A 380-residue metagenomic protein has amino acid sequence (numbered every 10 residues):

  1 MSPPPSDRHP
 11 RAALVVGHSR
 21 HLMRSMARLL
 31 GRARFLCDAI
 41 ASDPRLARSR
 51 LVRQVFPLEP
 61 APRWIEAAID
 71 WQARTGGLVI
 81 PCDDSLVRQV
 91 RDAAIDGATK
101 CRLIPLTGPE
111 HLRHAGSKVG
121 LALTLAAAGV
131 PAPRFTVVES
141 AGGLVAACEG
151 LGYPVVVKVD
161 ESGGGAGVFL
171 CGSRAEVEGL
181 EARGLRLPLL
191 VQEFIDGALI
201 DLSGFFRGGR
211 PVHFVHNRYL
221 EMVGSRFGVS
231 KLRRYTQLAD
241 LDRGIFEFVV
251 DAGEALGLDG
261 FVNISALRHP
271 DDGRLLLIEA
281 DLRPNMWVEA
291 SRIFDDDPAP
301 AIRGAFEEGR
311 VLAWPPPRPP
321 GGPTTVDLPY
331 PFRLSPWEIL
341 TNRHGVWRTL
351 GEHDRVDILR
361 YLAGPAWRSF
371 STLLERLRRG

Functional and structural regions predicted by a protein language model:
M1-G108: ATP-binding N-terminal substructure of ATP-dependent carboxylate-amine bond-forming enzymes
A12-A13, G204, G273-P284: A short beta-strand motif that forms the metal-chelation/ATP-contact edge of phosphoryl-transfer active sites
R53, I95-G167: A conserved helix-loop-beta module that forms one wall/lid of the active-site cleft in ATP-utilizing catalytic domains
P131-P133, G150, P154-V157, A166-G197 (+1 more regions): Conserved ATP-binding module of the ATP-grasp superfamily
V138, V168-S173, G204-R207: Short beta-strand-to-turn element immediately C-terminal to the catalytic PLP-Schiff-base lysine in fold type I
L144, P300-G380: Peripheral (often C-terminal) accessory segments that flank ATP-dependent C-N-forming ligase machineries
E193-G257, D281-F306: ATP-dependent carboxylate/phosphate-activation module, predominantly the ATP-grasp catalytic core and closely related
D259-D271: A short glycine-rich, hydrophobically flanked beta-strand micro-motif that places a catalytic Asp/Glu for divalent metal
